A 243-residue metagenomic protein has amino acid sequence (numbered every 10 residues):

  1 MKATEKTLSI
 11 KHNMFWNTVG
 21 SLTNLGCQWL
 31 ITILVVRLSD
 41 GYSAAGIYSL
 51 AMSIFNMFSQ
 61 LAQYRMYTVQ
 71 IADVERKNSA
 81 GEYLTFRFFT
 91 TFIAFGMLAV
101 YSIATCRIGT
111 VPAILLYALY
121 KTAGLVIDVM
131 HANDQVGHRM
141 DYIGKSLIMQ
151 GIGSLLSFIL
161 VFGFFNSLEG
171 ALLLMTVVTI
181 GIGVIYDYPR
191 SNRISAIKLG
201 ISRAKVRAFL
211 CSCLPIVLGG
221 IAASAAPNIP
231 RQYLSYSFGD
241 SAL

Functional and structural regions predicted by a protein language model:
M1-I10, D141-S146, L168-M175, G181-N228 (+3 more regions): Interhelical loop/hinge segments that connect adjacent transmembrane helices in multipass membrane
K6-Y64, F95, L155, C211-D240: Signature of the first transmembrane helix
K11-L25, R76-G81, F86-R87, L119 (+3 more regions): Alpha-helical transmembrane segments of multi-pass membrane transporters/permeases
S21-L25, N56-Q60, F88-T91, Y117-L125 (+3 more regions): Residue-level hotspots within the lipid-embedded alpha helices of multi-pass solute transporters
Q28-W29, A62-Q63, T68, L84-L116 (+2 more regions): Alpha-helical transmembrane segments of multi-pass membrane transport and lipid-handling proteins
V36-S49, V100-L115, G137-D141, I152-V184 (+1 more regions): Membrane-interface helix-loop junctions in multi-pass transport and translocation proteins
S59-N78, V136: Helix-loop junctions and terminal segments of transmembrane helices in multi-pass membrane transport/translocation
Y120-M130, L155-L156, G183-V184: Mid-bilayer segments of alpha-helical transmembrane spans in multi-pass integral membrane proteins that mediate
